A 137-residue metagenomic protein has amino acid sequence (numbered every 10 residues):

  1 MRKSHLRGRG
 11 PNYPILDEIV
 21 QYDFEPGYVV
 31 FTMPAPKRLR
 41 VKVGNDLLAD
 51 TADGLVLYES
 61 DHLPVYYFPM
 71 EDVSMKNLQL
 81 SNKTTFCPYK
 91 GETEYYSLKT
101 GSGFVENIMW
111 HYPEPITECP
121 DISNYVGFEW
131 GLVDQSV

Functional and structural regions predicted by a protein language model:
M1-V137: Terminal leader/tail segments of proteins
